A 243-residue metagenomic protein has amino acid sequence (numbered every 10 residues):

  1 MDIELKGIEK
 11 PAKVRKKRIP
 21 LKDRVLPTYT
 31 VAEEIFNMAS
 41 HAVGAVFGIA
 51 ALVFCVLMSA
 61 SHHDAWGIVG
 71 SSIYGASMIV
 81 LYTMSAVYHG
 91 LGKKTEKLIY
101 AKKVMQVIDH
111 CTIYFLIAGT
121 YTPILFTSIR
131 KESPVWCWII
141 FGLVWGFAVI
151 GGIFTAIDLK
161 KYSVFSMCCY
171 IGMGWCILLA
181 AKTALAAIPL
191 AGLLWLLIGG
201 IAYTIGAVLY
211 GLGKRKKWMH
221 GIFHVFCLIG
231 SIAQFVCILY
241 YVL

Functional and structural regions predicted by a protein language model:
D2-L243: Multi-pass alpha-helical transmembrane bundles in non-GPCR membrane proteins that perform intramembrane catalysis
